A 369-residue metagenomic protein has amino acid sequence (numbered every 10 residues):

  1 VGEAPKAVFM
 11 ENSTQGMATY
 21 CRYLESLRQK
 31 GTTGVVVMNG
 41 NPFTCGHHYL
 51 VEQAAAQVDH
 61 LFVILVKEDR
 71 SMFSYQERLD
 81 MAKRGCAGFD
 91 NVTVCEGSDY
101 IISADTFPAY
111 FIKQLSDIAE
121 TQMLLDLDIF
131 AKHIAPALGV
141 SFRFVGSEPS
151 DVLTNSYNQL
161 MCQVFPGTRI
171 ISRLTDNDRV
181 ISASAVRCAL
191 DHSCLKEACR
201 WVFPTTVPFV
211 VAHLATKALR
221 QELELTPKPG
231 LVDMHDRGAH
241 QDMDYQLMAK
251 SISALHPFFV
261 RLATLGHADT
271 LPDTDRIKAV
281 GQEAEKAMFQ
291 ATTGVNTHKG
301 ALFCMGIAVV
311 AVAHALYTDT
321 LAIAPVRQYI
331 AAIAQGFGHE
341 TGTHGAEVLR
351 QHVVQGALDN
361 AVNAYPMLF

Functional and structural regions predicted by a protein language model:
V1-V207: Nucleotidyltransferase catalytic core that binds NTPs
G2, A54-A56, L61, V309-I323: Compositionally biased, low-complexity linear motifs
F111, I307, A346-R350: Acidic/polar active-site rim loop that often engages polyanionic ligands
D151-N155, N177-V180, C304, A311-A313 (+1 more regions): Short, well-ordered, mixed-charge alpha-helical segments that flank or form enzyme active sites
S182, S251, A301-A308, A364: Catalytic-loop motifs flanking and including active-site residues across diverse enzymes
V207-T270, T274, V312-F369: Phosphate-rich cofactor/ligand-interacting catalytic cores and adjacent structured alpha/beta frameworks
P257-V310: Long, hydrophobic/aromatic-enriched structural stretches that serve as scaffold segments
